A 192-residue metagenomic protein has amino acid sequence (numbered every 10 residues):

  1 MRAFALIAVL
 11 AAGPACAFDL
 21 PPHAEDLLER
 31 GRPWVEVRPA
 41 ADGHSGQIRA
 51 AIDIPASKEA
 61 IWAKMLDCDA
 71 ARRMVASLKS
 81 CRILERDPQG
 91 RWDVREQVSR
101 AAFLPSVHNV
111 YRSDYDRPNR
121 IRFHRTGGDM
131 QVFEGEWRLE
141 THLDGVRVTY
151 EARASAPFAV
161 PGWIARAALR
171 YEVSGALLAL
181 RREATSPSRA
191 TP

Functional and structural regions predicted by a protein language model:
M1-A3: Positively charged n-region of N-terminal signal peptides that target proteins for export
A5-V9: Sec-dependent N-terminal signal peptides
A12-P14: N-terminal signal peptide c-region/cleavage motif recognized by signal peptidases
A17-D87, G175, R182, P192: Hydrophobic ligand-binding cavity/cleft-lining segments
A40-G46, D53, R72, R82-M130 (+1 more regions): Glycine-rich portal/gate segments that line the openings of hydrophobic small-molecule binding cavities
S57, D67, Q97-S99, D114-P118 (+3 more regions): Solvent-exposed coil/turn segments that connect beta secondary-structure elements in extracytoplasmic/periplasmic
R125-Y171: Beta-strand/loop substructures that line and gate deep hydrophobic ligand-binding cavities in soluble
A168-L180: Short, hydrophobic-biased amphipathic alpha-helical segments
